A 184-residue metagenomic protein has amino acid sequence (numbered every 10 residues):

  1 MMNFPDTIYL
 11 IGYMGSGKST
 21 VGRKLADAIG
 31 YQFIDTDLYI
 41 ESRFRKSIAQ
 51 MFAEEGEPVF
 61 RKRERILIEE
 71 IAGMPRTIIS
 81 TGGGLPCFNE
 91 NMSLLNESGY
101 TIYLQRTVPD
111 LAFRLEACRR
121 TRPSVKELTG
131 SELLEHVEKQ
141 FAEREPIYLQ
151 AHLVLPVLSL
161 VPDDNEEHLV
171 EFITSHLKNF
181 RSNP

Functional and structural regions predicted by a protein language model:
M2-N3, A28, A142-P184: NTP-dependent small-molecule kinase module
L10: Hydrophobic anchor at the beta1->P-loop junction of P-loop NTPases
Y13: P-loop (Walker A) phosphate-binding loop of NTP-binding proteins
S16: ATP-binding Walker
S19: Walker A/P-loop
T36-N96, A117, T121: ATP-dependent small-molecule kinase phosphotransfer cores that center on conserved nucleotide phosphate-binding segments
S98-E145: A glycine- and Lys/Arg-enriched "phosphate-lid" helix/loop adjacent to the NTP-binding pocket of small-molecule kinases
